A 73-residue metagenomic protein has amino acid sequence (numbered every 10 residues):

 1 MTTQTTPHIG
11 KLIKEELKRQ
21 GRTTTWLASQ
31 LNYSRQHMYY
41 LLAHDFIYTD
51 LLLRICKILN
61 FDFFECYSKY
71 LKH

Functional and structural regions predicted by a protein language model:
M1-R22: A short, Lys/Arg-rich alpha-helix, primarily the initiator
R19, Q30, I58: Residues within the alpha-helical elements of helix-turn-helix
T24, R35, T49-L52: Helix-turn-helix DNA-binding elements, focusing on the entry/boundary residues of the two helices that contact DNA
W26-A28: Short alpha-helical "recognition helix" segments of helix-turn-helix
N32-I47: Recognition helix of helix-turn-helix/homeodomain-like DNA-binding domains that insert into the DNA major groove
H44-K57: Short, basic-rich loop-to-helix N-cap that marks the start of a DNA-contacting helix
N60-H73: Short C-terminal boundary/hinge segments that cap the last helix of small helical domains
